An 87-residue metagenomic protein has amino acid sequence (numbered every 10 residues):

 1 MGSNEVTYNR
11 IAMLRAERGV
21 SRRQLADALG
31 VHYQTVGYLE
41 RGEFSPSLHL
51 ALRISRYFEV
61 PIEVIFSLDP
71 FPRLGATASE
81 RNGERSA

Functional and structural regions predicted by a protein language model:
M1-E17: A short, Lys/Arg-rich alpha-helix, primarily the initiator
A16, D27, R56: Alpha-helical residues within the helix-turn-helix
Q24, T35, V64: Residues in the helix-turn-helix
V31-F44: Recognition helix of helix-turn-helix/homeodomain-like DNA-binding domains that insert into the DNA major groove
H49-V64: DNA major-groove recognition helix of helix-turn-helix/homeodomain DNA-binding modules
R56, F66-A87: Short, charged recognition helix plus adjacent turn of helix-turn-helix-like nucleic-acid-binding domains
